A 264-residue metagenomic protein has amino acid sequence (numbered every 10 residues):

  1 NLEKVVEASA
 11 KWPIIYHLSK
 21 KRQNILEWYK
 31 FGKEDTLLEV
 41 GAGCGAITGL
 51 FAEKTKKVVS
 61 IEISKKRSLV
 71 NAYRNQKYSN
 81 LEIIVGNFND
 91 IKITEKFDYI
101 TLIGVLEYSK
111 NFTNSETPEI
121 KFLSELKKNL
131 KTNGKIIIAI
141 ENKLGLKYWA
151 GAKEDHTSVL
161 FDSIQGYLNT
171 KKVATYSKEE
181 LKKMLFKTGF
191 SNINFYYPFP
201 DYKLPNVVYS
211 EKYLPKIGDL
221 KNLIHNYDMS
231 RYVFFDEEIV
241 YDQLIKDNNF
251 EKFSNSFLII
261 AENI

Functional and structural regions predicted by a protein language model:
E34-G43: Conserved class I S-adenosyl-L-methionine
C44-T55: Conserved SAM-binding loop of SAM-dependent methyltransferases across substrates and taxa, primarily the Class I
K54-E82, N87: Class I SAM-dependent methyltransferase SAM/SAH-binding core
T101: A conserved beta-strand element that flanks and buttresses the S-adenosyl-L-methionine
T117-K135: A short glycine-rich, Lys/Arg-flanked "PGG" loop and its adjoining helix->strand segment in the class I
I137-L160: Conserved class I S-adenosyl-L-methionine
K171-G189, I193-F195: Short alpha-helix
E180, N194-I264: Rossmann-like AdoMet/SAM-dependent catalytic core
